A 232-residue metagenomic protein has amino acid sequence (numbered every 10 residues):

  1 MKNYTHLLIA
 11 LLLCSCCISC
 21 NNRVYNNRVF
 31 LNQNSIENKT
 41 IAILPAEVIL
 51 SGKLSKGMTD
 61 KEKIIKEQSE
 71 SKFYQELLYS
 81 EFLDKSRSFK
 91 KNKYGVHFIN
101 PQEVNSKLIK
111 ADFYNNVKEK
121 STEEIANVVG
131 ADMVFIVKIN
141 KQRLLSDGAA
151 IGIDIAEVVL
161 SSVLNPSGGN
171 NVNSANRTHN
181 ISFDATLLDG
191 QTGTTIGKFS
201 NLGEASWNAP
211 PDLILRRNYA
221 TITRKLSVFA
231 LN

Functional and structural regions predicted by a protein language model:
M1-L8: Bacterial N-terminal signal peptides that target proteins for export
K2, N32-N34, I125-N127: A general structural signal for short secondary-structure junctions and capping/turn motifs
Y4, L13-C14, L187: N-terminal hydrophobic or amphipathic segments with adjacent small-residue motifs that include Sec signal peptides
L8, L12, Q33-N34: Terminal accessory regions that mediate trafficking to/through membranes and regulate activation
C14, S35, V128-A131: Alpha-helix termination/capping residues and helix-transition junctions
S15-S19: C-terminal motif of bacterial Sec signal peptides marking the signal peptidase cleavage site
C20-S51, D84, K141-N232: C-terminal/domain-edge helix-coil "capping" segments
E47-I49, K53-L144, T194, K198-S200: N-terminal segment of the mature soluble domain
